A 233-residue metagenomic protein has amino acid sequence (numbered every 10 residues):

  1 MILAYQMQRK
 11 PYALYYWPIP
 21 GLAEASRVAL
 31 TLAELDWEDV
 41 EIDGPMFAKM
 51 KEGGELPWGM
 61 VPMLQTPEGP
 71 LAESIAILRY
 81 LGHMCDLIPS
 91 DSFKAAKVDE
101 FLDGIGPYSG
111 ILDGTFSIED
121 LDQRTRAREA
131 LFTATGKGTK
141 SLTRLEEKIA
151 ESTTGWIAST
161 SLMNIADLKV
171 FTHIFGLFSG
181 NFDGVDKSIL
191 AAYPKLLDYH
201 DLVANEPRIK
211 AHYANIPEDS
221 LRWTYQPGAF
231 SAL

Functional and structural regions predicted by a protein language model:
I2-F132, E151-T153, F230-L233: GST-like domain detector, emphasizing the conserved glutathione-binding G-site in the N-terminal thioredoxin-like
A4, I209-L233: C-terminal helix/juxtamembrane-tail motif
M7, E34-D36, T135, E146 (+2 more regions): Generic low-complexity, intrinsically disordered sequence content enriched in small uncharged/hydrophobic residues
E52, V185, T224-Q226: A generic membrane alpha-helix/interface feature
Q65-T66, A158, V170, Y225: Conserved hydrophobic "DFG−1" position in protein kinase catalytic cores
E73, P89, S159, N164 (+2 more regions): Alpha-helix initiation/capping motif
F93-A214: GST-like fold's C-terminal all-alpha helical module
